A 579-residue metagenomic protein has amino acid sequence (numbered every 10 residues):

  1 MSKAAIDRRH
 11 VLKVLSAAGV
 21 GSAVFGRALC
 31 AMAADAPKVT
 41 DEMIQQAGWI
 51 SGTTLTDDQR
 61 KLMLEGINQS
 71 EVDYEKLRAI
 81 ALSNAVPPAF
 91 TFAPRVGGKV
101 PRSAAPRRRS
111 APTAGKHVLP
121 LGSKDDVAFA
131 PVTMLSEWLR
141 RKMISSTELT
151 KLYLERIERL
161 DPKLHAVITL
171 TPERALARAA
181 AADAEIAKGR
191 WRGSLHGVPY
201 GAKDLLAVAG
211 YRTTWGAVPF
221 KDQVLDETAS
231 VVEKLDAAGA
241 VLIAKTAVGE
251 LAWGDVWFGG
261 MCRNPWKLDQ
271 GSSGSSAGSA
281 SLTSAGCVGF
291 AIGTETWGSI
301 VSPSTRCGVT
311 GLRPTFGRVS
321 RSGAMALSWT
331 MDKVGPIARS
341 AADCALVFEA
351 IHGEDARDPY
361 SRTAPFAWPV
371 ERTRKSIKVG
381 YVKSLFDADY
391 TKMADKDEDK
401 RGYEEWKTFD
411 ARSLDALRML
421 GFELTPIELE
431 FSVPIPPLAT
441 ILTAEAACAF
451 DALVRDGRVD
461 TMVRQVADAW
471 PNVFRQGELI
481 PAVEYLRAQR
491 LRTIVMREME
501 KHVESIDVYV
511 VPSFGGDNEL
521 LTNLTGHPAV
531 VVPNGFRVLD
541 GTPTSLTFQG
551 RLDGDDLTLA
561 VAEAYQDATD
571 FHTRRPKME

Functional and structural regions predicted by a protein language model:
S2-G19: N-terminal secretory signal peptides and thylakoid transit peptides that target proteins across membranes
A5, F25-E65, L82-A89, A367-P369: C-terminal segment of N-terminal export signals and the immediately downstream linker at the start of the mature
L55-L62, I67-W297, T315, R412-L420: Gly/Ser-rich catalytic/binding loops embedded in alpha/beta enzyme cores
A111-V118, T310-K407, D460, D567-E579: A short helix-breaking turn/cap at a secondary-structure junction
T113-D126, H196-W215, T373-D395, R418 (+4 more regions): Short helix-loop capping/hinge segments that flank enzyme active sites or metal/cofactor-binding pockets
K142, G197, K203, A237 (+10 more regions): Glycine-rich, small-residue loops and helix-cap segments that act as flexible hinges at active-site edges
M143, E148-L154, A180, A184 (+4 more regions): Acyltransferase
E227-I351, P512, N523-T547: Short glycine/serine-rich loop segments
